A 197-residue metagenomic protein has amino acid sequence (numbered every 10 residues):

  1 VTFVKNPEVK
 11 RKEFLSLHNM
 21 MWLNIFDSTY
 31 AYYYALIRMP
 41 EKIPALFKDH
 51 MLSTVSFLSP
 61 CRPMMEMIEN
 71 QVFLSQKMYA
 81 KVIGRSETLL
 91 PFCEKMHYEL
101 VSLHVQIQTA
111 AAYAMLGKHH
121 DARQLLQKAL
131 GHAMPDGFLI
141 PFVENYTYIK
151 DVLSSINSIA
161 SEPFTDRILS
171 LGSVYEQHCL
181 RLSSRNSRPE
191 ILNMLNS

Functional and structural regions predicted by a protein language model:
V1-T2, F14-Y30, E41, S53-I68 (+5 more regions): Alpha-solenoid helical repeat architecture
T2-E13, M39-S53, A80-L90, H120-A129 (+1 more regions): Alpha-helical repeat scaffolds
N6, S28, Y33-L36: Intrinsically disordered and other compositionally biased segments
Y32, Q71, G172-Y175: A broadly conserved detector of short glycine/acidic/proline-rich loop/turn motifs that flank catalytic sites and bind
L74, R85, C93: Predominantly extracellular beta-rich ligand-binding scaffolds that present long acidic/polar faces for carbohydrate
K81-G84, T88, M96-S197: C-terminal non-catalytic interaction modules
